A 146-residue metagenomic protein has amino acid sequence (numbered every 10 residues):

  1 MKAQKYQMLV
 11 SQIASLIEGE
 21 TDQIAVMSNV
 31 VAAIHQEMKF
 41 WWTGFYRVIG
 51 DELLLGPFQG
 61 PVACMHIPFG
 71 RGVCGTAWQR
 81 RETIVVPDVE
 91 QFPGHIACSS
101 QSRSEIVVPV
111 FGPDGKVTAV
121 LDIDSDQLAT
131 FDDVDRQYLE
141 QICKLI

Functional and structural regions predicted by a protein language model:
M1-V62, Q141, L145-I146: Intrinsically disordered, low-complexity terminal regulatory regions
W42, V107, V120: Short hydrophobic/aromatic beta-strand element in the GNAT-like acyltransferase core that lines or flanks the acyl-donor
V48, E52-S100: Regulatory sensory and allosteric helical modules in signal-transduction proteins and certain transcription factors
S104-G112: A short, aliphatic-rich beta-strand micro-motif
F111-S125: Sensory-domain boundary capping and coupling elements
D124-I142: Regulatory loop-to-helix N-cap segments in sensory/regulatory domains that couple ligand/signal detection
